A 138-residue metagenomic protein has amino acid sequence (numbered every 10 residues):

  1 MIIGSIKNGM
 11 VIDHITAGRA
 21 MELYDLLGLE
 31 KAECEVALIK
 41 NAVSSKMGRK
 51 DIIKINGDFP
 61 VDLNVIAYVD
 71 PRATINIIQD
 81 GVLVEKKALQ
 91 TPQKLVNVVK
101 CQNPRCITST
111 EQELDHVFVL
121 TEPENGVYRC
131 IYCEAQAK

Functional and structural regions predicted by a protein language model:
M1-K87: Interaction interfaces in information-processing and related assembly proteins
V84-K138: Cys/His-clustered metal-coordination modules, chiefly Zn-binding fingers
